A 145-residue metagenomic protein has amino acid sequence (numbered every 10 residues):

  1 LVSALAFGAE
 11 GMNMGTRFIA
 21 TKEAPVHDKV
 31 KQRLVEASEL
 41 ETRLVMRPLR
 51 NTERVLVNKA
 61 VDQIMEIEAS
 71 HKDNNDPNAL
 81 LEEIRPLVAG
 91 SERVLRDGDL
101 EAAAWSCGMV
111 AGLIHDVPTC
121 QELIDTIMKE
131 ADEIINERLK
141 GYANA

Functional and structural regions predicted by a protein language model:
L1-A145: Conserved active-site-proximal phosphate/metal-binding subdomains
